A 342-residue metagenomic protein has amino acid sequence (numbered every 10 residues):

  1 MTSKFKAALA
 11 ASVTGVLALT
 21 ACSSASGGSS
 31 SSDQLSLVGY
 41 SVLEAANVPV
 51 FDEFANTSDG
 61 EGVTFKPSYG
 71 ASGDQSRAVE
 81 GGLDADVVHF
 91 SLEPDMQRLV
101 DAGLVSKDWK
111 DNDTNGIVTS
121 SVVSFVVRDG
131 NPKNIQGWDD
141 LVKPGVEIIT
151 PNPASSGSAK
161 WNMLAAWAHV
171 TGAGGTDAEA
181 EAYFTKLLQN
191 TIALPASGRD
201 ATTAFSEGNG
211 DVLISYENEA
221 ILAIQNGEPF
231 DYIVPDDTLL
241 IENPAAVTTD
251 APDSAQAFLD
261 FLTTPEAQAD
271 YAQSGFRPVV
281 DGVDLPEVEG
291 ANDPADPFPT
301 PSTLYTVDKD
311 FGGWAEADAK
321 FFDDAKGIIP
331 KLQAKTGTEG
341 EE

Functional and structural regions predicted by a protein language model:
M1-A10: Bacterial N-terminal signal peptides that target proteins for export
T2, P252-A255, D260-E342: Extracellular/periplasmic juxtamembrane helices and adjacent flexible linkers that interface with membrane partners
V16-A21: C-terminal motif of bacterial Sec signal peptides marking the signal peptidase cleavage site
S23-S26: Bacterial signal peptide processing site
S29-S155, P297: N-terminal segment of the mature folded domain
D52-D59, D139-R199: Ligand-binding cleft/hinge of the Venus flytrap
I117-V122, F184-L187, P195, I224-Q256 (+1 more regions): Periplasmic-binding protein-like
A173-T238, P244: Ligand-binding pocket segment of bilobal, Venus flytrap-like solute-binding proteins
